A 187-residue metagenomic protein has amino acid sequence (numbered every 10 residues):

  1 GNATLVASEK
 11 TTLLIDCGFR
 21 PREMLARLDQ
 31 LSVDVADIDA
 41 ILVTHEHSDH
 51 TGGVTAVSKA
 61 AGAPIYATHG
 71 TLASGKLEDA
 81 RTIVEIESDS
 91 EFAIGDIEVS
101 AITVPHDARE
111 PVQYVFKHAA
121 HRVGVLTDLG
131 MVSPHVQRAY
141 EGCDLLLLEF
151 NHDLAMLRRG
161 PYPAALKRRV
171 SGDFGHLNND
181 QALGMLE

Functional and structural regions predicted by a protein language model:
G1-L31, V112-T127, L145: Conserved beta-strand hairpin/beta-sheet module of binuclear metal-dependent hydrolase folds, prominently
L14-G18, I38-E46, Y66-H69, G124-D128 (+1 more regions): Active-site neighborhood of phospho(di)ester-bond hydrolases with catalytic His/Asp-centered motifs
R20-A67: Active-site metal-binding motif and surrounding structural segment of the metallo-beta-lactamase
D37, I94, E141-G142: Alpha-helix C-terminal capping/helix-to-coil transition sites in glycosyltransferase folds
A60-A61, E78-R81, G142: Short, structured coil segments at secondary-structure junctions
A67-H121: Metallo-beta-lactamase
A108, V125-P134: Active-site glycine-rich loop that binds ribose-phosphate moieties when present
P134-E187: Cap/insert and terminal regions of metallo-dependent hydrolase folds
